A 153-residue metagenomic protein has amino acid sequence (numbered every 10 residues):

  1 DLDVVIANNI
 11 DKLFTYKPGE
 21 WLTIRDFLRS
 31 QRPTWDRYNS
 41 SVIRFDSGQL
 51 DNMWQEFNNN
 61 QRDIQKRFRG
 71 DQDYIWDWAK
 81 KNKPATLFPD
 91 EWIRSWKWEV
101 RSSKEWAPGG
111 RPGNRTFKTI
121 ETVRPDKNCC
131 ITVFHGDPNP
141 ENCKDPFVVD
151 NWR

Functional and structural regions predicted by a protein language model:
D1, Y38-S40, G70: A conserved catalytic-core signature of glycosyltransferases
D1-W35, R44-F45: GT-A fold catalytic core of metal-dependent nucleotide-sugar glycosyltransferases, centered on the diacidic
N8-D11, P33, Y38-S40, M53-N58 (+1 more regions): A short secondary-structure junction signal
Y16, F27, W35-Y38, W54 (+2 more regions): Sequence-level detector for tyrosine residue identity
G19, N39-S40, N128-C129: Short, surface-exposed beta-edge/turn micro-motifs
S47-R153: Catalytic core and acceptor-binding pocket of nucleotide-sugar-dependent glycosyltransferases
